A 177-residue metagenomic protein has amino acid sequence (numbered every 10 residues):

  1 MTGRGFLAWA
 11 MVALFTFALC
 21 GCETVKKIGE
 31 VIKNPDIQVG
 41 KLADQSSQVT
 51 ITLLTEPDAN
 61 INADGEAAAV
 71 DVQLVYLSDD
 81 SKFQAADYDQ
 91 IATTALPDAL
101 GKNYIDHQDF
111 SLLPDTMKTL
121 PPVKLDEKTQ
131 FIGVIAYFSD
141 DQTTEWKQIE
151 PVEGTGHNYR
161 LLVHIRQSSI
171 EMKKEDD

Functional and structural regions predicted by a protein language model:
M1-T24: Sec-dependent bacterial lipoprotein signal peptides
T16-L42: Bacterial Sec signal peptide processing site at the extreme N-terminus
I32-L42, P151-D177: Extracellular beta-sheet/turn segments enriched in Thr/Pro/Gly and aliphatic residues
I51-A63: Short amphipathic, basic-aromatic surface patches that mediate peripheral association with negatively charged
D64-Q73: Short coil-to-beta strand junction motifs in C2/discoidin
T94-D106: Short beta-strand and strand-turn-strand segments in soluble, beta-rich domains
D115-K124: Exposed aromatic-hydrophobic patches
T129-D140: A short, solvent-exposed beta-strand micro-motif common in secreted/extracellular proteins
